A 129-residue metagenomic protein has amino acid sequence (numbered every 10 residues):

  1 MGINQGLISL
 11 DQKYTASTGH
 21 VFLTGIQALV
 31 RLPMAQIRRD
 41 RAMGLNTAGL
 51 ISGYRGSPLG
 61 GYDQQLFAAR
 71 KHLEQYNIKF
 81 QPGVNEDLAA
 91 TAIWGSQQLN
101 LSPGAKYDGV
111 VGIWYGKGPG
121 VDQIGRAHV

Functional and structural regions predicted by a protein language model:
M1-H128: Thiamine diphosphate
